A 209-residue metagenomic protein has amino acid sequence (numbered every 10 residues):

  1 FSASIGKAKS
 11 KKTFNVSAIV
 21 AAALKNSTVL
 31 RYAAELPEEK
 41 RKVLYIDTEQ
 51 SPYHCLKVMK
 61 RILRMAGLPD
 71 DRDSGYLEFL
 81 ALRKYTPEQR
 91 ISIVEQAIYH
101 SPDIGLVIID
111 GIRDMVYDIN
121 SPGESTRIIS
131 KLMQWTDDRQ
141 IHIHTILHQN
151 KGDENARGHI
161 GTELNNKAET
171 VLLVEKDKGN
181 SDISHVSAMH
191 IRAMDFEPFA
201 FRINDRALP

Functional and structural regions predicted by a protein language model:
F1-L68, V171: Walker A/P-loop NTP-binding active-site region of P-loop NTPases, recognizing the glycine-rich GxxxxGKT/S
A3-S4, K9, G123-L208: Phosphate-binding/switch region of NTP-binding enzymes
S10, Q50, K84-Y85, N150-G152: Short histidine/acidic/glycine/proline-rich micro-motifs that form metal- and phosphate-coordinating active-site loops
K12, H54-C55, Y117, D153-A156: Secondary-structure boundary/capping motif
V20, Y45, D110, A168 (+1 more regions): Conserved RecA-like P-loop NTPase ATPase core
L30-L36, G67, E95-I98, Q134 (+1 more regions): Short, flexible, glycine/charge-rich loop motifs used to bind or transfer phosphoryl groups or to couple energy/partner
P37-G123, R127: Conserved inter-motif catalytic segment of the P-loop NTP-binding fold
